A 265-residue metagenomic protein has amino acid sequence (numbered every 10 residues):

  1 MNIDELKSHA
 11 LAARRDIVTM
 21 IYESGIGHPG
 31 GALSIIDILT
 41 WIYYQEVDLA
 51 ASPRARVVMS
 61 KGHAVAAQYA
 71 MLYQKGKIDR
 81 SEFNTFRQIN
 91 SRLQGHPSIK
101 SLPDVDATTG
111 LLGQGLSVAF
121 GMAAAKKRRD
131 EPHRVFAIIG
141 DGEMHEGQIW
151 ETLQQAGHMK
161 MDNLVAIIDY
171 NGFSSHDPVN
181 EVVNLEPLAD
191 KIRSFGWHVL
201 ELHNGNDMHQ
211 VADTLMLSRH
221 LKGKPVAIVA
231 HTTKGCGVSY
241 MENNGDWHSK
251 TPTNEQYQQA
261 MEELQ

Functional and structural regions predicted by a protein language model:
M1-E5: Non-catalytic, mobile gating and regulatory segments of ester bond hydrolases
K7, V58-K61, P178, V182 (+2 more regions): Hydrophobic alpha-helical scaffolding
H9-I26, D169-G172: N-terminal capping segment at the start of a domain
I17-M20, A32-H158: Cofactor-binding active-site loop characterized by glycine-rich and histidine/acidic residues
G25-L33: Structural motif
Y69-M71, S98, Q148-W150, H176-N180 (+2 more regions): Short acidic, glycine/serine/threonine-rich loops at helix termini
D104, T108-L111, L116-H220: Thiamine diphosphate
M208, A212-Q265: Glycine/aspartate-rich loop-and-adjacent alpha/beta segment that forms the canonical ThDP
